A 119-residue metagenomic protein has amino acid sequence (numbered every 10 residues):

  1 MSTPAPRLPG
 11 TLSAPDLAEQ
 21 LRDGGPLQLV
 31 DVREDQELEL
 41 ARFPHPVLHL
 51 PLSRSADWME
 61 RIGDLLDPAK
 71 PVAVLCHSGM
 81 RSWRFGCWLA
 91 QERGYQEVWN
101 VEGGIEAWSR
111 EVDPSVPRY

Functional and structural regions predicted by a protein language model:
M1-Q28, D35-P71, M80-Y119: Rhodanese-like catalytic fold shared by cysteine-dependent sulfurtransferases and DSP/PTP-type phosphatases
L75: Short, surface-exposed ligand- or partner-binding patches at beta-edge/loop junctions that are enriched in aromatics
